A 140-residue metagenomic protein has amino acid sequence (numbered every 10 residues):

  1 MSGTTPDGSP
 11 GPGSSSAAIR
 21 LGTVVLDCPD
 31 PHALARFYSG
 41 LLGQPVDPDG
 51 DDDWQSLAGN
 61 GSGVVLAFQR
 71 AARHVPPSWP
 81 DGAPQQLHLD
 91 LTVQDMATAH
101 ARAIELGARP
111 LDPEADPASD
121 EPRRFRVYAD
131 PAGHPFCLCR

Functional and structural regions predicted by a protein language model:
S2-I19, T23, P48-D49, S56-L57 (+2 more regions): Vicinal oxygen chelate
P6, S39-L41, W79-A83, R102-I104 (+1 more regions): Surface-exposed beta-strand edges and their flanking turn/coil or helix-capping segments
R20-P29, L57-N60, V64, P77-R102 (+1 more regions): Vicinal oxygen chelate
V25, R36-L57: N-terminal presequences and immediately downstream first alpha-helices
D30-P45, A103-G107: Amphipathic alpha-helical segments
Q69-H74: Acetyl-CoA-dependent GNAT
